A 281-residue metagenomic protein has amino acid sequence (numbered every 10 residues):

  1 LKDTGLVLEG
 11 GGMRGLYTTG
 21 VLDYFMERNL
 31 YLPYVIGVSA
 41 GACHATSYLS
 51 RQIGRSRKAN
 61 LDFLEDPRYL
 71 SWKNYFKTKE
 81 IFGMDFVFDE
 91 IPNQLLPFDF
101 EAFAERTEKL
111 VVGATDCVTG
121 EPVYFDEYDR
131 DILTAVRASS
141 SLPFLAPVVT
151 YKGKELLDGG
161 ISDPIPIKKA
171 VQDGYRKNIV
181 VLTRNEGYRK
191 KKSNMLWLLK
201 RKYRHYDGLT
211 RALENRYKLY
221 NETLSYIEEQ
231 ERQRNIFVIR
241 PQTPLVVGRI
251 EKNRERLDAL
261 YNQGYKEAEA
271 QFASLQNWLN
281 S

Functional and structural regions predicted by a protein language model:
L1-V38, T46-S281: Patatin-like phospholipase
